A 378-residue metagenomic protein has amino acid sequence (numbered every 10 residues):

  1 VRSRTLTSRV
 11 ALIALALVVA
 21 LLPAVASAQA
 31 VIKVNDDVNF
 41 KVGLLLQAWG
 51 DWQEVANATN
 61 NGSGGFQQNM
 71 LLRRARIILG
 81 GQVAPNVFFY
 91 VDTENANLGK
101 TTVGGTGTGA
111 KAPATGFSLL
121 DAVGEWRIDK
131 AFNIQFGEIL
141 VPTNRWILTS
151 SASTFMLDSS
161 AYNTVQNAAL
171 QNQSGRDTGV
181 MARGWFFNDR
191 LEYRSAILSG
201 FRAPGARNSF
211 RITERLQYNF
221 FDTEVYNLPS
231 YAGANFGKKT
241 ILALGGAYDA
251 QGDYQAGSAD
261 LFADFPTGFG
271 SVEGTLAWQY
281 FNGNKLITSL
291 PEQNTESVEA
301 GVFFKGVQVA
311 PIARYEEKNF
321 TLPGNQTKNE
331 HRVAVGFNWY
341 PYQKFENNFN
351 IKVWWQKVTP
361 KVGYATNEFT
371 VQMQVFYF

Functional and structural regions predicted by a protein language model:
V1-A14: Bacterial N-terminal signal peptides that target proteins for export
A11-P23: Bacterial N-terminal signal peptides
V25-S27: Signal peptide processing junction and immediate N-terminal pro/mature segment of secreted/exported proteins
A30-L228, G233, E292-T321, K328-V333: Outer membrane beta-barrel
N188, S199-E292: Surface-exposed beta-loop-beta
I212-T223, V335, A365-F378: Outer-membrane beta-barrel "beta-signal"
T275, A310-R314, G336, E346-W355: Conserved active-site loop/cleft motifs that coordinate metal ions or position small ligands
Y342-F378: Predominantly the C-terminal beta-signal and adjacent terminal strand-loop region of outer-membrane beta-barrel
